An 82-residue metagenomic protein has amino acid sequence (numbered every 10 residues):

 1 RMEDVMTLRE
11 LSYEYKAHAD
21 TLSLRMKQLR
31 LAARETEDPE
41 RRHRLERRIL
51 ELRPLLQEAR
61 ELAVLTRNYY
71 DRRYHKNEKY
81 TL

Functional and structural regions predicted by a protein language model:
R1-S23, L31: Short, charge/polar-rich alpha-helical segments
Y13, P39-P54: Short, charged, amphipathic alpha-helical segments
M26, R48-D71: Amphipathic alpha-helical coiled-coil segments
L29-E40: Secondary-structure edge/capping motif, primarily at the C-terminal ends of alpha-helices and the immediately following
E40-R41, L65-L82: Long amphipathic alpha-helical coiled-coil segments
